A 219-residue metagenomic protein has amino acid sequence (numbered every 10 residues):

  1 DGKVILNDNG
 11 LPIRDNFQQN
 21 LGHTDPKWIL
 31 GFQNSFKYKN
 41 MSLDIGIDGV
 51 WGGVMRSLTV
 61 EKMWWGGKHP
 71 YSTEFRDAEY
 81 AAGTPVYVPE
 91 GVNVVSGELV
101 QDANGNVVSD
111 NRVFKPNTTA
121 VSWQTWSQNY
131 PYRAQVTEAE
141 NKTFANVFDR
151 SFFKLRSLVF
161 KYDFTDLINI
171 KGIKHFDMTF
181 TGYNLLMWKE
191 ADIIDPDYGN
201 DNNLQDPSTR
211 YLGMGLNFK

Functional and structural regions predicted by a protein language model:
L11-N20, E138-A145, P196-N200: Extracytoplasmic loops and strand-loop junctions of Gram-negative outer membrane beta-barrel proteins
W28, K39-M41, S151, G172-F176 (+1 more regions): Outer-envelope beta-barrel architecture signal
W28-N34, L155-F160, R210-L216: Hydrophobic, lipid-facing positions within transmembrane beta-strands of outer-membrane proteins
K37, D48-V50, T181-L185, K219: Outer-membrane beta-barrel pore domains and translocons
N40-I45, L167-I168: Repeated loop/turn-to-beta-strand initiation elements of outer-membrane beta-barrel proteins
I45, M178-F180, L216: Membrane-embedded beta-strand positions of outer-membrane beta-barrel proteins
V50-G172: Extracytoplasmic gating/loop element in the C-terminal half of outer-membrane beta-barrel translocons and assembly
G67-T73, A78-P85, N104, E140 (+1 more regions): C-terminal beta-signal and terminal closure region of outer-membrane beta-barrel proteins
